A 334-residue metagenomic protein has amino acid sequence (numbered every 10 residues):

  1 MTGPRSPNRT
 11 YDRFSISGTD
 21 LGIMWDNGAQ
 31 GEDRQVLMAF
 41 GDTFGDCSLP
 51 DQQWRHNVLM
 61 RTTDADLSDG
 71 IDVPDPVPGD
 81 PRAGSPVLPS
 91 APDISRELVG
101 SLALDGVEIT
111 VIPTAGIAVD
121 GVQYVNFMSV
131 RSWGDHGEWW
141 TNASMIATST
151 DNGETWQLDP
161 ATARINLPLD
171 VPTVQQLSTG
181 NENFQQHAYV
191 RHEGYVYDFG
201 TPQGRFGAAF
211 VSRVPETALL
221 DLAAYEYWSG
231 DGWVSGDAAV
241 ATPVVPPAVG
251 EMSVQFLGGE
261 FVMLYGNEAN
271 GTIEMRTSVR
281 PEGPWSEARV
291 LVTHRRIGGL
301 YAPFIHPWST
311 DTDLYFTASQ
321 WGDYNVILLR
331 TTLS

Functional and structural regions predicted by a protein language model:
M1-S17, D26-I109, A118-Q175, H192-V249 (+3 more regions): Beta-rich carbohydrate-recognition and catalytic domains
I112-P113: A structural signal for short, hydrophobic beta-strand segments that form beta-sheets in beta-rich/all-beta domains
N183-Y189: N-proximal, solvent-exposed segments at the start of the mature chain
H187, G250-L257, L300-F304: Beta-rich, blade/repeat-based domains predominating in secreted/periplasmic proteins but also intracellular
D313: Substrate-binding cleft of secreted/luminal carbohydrate-active enzymes
